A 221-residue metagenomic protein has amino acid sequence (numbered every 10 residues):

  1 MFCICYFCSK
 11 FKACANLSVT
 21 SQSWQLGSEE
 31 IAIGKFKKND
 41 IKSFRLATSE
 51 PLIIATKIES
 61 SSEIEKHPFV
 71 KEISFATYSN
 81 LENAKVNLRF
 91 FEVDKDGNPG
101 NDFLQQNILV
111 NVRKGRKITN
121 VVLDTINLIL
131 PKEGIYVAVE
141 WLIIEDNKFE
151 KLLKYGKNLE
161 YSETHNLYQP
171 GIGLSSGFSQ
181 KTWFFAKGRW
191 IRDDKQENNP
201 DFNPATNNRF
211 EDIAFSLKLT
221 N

Functional and structural regions predicted by a protein language model:
M1-L26: Periplasmic N-terminal soluble interaction domains immediately after the signal peptide in Gram-negative
L17-V93, E140-N221: Beta-sheet-rich sandwich/jelly-roll-like modules and their strand-loop junctions
K57-S61, L109-N111, V122: Generic structural detector for well-ordered beta-strands
K66, L81, V112-K114, L130: Surface-exposed coil/turn segments at beta-strand junctions on protein surfaces, enriched
D94-G100: Short aromatic-acidic-glycine turn motif
N101-R113: Solvent-exposed serine/threonine-rich low-complexity stretches and specific carbohydrate-binding patches
R116-N127: Exposed aromatic-hydrophobic patches
I126-V139, D146: Noncatalytic modules at the cell exterior or secretory-pathway interfaces, chiefly beta-strand-rich lectin/adhesion
